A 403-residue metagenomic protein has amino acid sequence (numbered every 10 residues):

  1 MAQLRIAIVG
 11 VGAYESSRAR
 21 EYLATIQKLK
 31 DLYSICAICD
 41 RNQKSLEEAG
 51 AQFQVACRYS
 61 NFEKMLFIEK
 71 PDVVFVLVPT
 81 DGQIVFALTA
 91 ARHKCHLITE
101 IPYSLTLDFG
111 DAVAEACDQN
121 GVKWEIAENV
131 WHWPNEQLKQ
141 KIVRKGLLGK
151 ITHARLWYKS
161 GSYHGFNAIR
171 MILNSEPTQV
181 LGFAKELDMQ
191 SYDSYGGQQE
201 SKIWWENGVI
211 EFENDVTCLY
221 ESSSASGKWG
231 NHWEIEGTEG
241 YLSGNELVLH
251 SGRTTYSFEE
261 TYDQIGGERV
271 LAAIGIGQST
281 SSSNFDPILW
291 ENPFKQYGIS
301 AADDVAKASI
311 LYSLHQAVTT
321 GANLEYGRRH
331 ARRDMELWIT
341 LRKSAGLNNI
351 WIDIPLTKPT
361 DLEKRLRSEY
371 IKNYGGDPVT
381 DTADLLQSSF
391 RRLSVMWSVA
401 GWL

Functional and structural regions predicted by a protein language model:
M1-F53: N-terminal Rossmann-like dinucleotide-binding module
A49-V55, V113-C117: Short, conserved SAM-binding/catalytic segment of Class I S-adenosyl-L-methionine-dependent methyltransferases
V55-F62: Conserved SAM-binding strand-loop segment of SAM-dependent methyltransferases
L66-I68, V73, P79-T80, I84-W131 (+1 more regions): Beta-strand-loop-alpha-helix segment that lines the small-molecule cofactor/substrate pocket of alpha/beta enzymes
K94, G121, D215, N348-N349: Glycine-centered short loops/turns at secondary-structure junctions
P134-H153: Rossmann-like NAD(P)H-binding beta-loop-alpha module
I151-E236, E246-H250, R329: Rossmann-like dinucleotide-binding domain that binds NAD(P)(H)
Q199, E239-E325, D361-L403: C-terminal glycine/acidic-rich active-site capping loop/insertion
